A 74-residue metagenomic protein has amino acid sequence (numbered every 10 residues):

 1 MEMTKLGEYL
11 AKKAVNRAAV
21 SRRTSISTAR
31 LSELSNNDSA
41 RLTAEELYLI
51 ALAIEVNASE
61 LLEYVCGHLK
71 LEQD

Functional and structural regions predicted by a protein language model:
M1-A18: A short, Lys/Arg-rich alpha-helix, primarily the initiator
E8-Y9, E33, L52, S59-D74: Short, charged recognition helix plus adjacent turn of helix-turn-helix-like nucleic-acid-binding domains
K12, R23, A53: Residues within the alpha-helical elements of helix-turn-helix
A19, R30, E60: Residues in the helix-turn-helix
V20-S21, I50: Short alpha-helical "recognition helix" segments of helix-turn-helix
S27-L42: Recognition helix of helix-turn-helix/homeodomain-like DNA-binding domains that insert into the DNA major groove
D38-L52: Short, basic-rich loop-to-helix N-cap that marks the start of a DNA-contacting helix
